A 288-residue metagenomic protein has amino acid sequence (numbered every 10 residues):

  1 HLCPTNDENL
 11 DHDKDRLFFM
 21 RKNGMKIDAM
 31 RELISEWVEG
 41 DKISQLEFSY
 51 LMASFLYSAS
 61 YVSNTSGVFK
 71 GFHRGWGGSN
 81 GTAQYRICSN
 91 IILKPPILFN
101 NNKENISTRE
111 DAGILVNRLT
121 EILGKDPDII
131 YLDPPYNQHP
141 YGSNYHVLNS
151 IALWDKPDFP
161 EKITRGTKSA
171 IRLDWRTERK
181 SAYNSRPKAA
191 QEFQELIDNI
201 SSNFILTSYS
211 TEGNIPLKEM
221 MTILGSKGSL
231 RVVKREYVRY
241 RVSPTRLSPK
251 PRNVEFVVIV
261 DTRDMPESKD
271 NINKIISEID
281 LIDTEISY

Functional and structural regions predicted by a protein language model:
H1-Y145, D158-D174, E178: SAM-dependent nucleic-acid methyltransferase catalytic core
L115, Q138-P140, G213-P216, Y240-S243: Flexible loop/turn segments at secondary-structure boundaries
Y131-D133, L206, I259: Structural motif
P140-N149, K188-F193: A short, conserved alpha-helix within the catalytic core of class I
V147-P157: A short, gly/pro- and small-residue-rich
W175-R231, E236: Conserved Class I SAM-dependent methyltransferase catalytic core
L217-M221, K227-I276: Class I S-adenosyl-L-methionine
K274-Y288: Short, cationic low-complexity segments
